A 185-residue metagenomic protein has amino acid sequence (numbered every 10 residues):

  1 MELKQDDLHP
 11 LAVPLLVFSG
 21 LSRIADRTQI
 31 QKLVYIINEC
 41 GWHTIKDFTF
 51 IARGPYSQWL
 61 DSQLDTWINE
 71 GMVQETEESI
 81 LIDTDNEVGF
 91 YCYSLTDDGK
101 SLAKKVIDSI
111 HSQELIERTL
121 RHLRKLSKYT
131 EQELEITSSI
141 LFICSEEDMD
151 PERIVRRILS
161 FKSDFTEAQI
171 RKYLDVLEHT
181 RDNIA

Functional and structural regions predicted by a protein language model:
M1-A185: Domain-edge interaction signal
